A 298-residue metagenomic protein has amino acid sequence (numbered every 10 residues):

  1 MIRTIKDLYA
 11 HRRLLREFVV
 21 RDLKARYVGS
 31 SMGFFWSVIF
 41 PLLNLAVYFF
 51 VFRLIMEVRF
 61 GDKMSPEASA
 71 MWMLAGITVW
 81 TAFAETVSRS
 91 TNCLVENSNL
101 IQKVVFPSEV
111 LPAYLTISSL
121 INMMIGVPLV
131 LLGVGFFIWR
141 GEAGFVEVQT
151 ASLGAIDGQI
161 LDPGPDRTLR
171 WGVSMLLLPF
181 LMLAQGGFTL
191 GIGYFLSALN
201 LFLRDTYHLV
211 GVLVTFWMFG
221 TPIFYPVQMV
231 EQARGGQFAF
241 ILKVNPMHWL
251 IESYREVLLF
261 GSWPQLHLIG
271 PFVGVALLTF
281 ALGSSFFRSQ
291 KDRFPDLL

Functional and structural regions predicted by a protein language model:
M1-L298: Hydrophobic transmembrane alpha-helices and immediately adjacent juxtamembrane helices of multi-pass inner-membrane
